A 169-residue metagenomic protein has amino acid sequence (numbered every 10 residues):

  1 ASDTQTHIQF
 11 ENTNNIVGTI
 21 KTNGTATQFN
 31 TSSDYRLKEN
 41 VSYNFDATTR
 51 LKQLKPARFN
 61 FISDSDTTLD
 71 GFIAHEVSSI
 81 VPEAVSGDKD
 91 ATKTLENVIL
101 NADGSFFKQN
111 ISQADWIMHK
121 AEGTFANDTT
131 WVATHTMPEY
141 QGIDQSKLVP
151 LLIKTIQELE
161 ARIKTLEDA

Functional and structural regions predicted by a protein language model:
A1-Y35, Y43-D46, D64: Trimeric beta-solenoid/beta-helix "fiber body" segments of extracellular/virion adhesins and depolymerases
S32-A169: Intramolecular chaperone/auto-protease modules of tailspike-like proteins
